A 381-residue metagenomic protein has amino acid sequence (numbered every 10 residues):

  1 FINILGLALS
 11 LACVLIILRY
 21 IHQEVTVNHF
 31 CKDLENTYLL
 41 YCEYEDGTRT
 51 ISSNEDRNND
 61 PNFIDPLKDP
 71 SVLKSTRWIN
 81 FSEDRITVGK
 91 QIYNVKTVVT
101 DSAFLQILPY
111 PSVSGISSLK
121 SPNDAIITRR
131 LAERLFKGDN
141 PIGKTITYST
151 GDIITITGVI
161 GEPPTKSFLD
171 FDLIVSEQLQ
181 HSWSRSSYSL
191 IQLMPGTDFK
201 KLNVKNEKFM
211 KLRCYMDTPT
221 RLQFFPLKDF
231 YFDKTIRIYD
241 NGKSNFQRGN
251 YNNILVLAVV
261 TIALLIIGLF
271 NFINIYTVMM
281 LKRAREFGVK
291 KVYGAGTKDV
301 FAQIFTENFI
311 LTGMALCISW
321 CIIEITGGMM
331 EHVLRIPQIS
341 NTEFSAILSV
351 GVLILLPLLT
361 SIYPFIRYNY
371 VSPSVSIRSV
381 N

Functional and structural regions predicted by a protein language model:
F1, K208-T261, L281-K282, T326-L348: Membrane-helix entry/capping segments
F1-E24, R248-R285, G313, C317-I318: Hydrophobic alpha-helical transmembrane segments of multi-pass inner-membrane transport and secretion
F1-I2, G6, F270-L311, Y370-N381: Intracellular coupling helices
A12, I16-R19, N308-Y370: Small-residue-rich transmembrane alpha-helices
V14, L18-D139, Y148-T155, V204 (+2 more regions): Structured, solvent-exposed hinge/loop segments at the ends of secondary-structure elements
V25-L34, D170-V175, I238-N241, C321-L348 (+2 more regions): Short juxtamembrane loops and helix-capping segments at transmembrane helix boundaries of multi-pass membrane proteins
V98-V113, A125-G249: Mid-to-C-terminal secondary-structure elements that act as membrane-proximal/extracytoplasmic interface segments
G196, L202-K205, E286-A302, Q338-S349 (+1 more regions): Hydrophobic alpha-helical transmembrane segments
